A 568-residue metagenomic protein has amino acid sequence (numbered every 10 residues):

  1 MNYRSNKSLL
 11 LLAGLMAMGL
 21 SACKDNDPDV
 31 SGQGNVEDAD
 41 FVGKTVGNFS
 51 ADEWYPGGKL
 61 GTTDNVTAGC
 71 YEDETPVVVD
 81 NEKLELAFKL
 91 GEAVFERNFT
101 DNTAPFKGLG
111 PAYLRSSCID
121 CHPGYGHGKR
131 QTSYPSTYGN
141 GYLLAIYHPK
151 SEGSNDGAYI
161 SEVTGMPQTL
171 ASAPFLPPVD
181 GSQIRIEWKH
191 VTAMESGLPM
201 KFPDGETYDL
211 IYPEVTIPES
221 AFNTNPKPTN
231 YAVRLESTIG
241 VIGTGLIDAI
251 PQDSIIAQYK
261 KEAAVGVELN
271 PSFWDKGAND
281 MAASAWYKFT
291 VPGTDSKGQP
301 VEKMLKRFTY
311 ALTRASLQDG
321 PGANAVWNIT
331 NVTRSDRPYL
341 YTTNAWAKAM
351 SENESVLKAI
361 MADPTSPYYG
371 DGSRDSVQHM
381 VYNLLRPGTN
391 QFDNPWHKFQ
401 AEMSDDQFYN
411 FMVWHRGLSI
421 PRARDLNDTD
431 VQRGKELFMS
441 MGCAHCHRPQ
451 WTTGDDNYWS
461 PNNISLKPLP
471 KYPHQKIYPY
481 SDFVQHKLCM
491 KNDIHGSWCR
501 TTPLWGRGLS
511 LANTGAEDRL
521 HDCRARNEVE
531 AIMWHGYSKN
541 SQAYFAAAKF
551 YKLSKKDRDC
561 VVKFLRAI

Functional and structural regions predicted by a protein language model:
N2-L10: Bacterial N-terminal signal peptides that target proteins for export
A13, A17, K435-F438: Short secondary-structure subsegments characteristic of cysteine-rich extracellular domains
G19-A22: C-terminal motif of bacterial Sec signal peptides marking the signal peptidase cleavage site
D25: Short, conserved catalytic or interaction motifs in soluble domains
P28-K89, F99-M412, R416-T429, K435-I568: Electron-transfer interface patches adjacent to heme c in soluble/periplasmic c-type cytochromes and di-/multiheme
E92: N-terminal cofactor/phosphate-binding cores enriched in small/glycine residues, especially glycine-rich loops such as
